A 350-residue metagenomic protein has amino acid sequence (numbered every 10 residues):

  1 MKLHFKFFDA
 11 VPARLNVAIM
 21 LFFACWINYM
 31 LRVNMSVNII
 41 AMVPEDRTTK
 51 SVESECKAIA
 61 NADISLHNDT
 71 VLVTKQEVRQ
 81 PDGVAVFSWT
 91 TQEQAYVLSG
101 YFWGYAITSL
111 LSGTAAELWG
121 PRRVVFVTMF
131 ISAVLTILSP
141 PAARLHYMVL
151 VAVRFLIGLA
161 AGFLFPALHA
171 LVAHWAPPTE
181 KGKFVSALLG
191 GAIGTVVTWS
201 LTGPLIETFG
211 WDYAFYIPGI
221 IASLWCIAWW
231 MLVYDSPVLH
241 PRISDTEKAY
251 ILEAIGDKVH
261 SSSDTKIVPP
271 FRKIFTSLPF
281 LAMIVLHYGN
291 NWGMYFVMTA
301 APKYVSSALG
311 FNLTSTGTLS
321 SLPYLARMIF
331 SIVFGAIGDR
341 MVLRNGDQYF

Functional and structural regions predicted by a protein language model:
M1-I40, P44-S88: Cytosolic juxtamembrane N-terminal segment immediately preceding the first transmembrane helix of multi-pass
K2-P12, T70-W89, P241-V297, L343-F350: Flexible cytoplasmic loops linking transmembrane helices in multi-pass membrane transporters
R14, P141-V153: Helix-loop junctions at membrane interfaces in 12-TM secondary transporters
V33, V97, Y101-L110, G162 (+3 more regions): Residue-level signature of mid-helix packing/kink "hotspots" within the transmembrane helices of 12-pass Major
V33-I40, R272-I332: Extracytoplasmic gate region of multi-pass secondary transporters
F130-R144: C-terminal ends and interior cores of transmembrane alpha-helices in multi-pass membrane transporters/permeases
V151-A192: Cytoplasmic helix-loop-helix junction between adjacent transmembrane helices in 12-TM secondary transporters
T179-K183, I206-F275: Central mid-sequence intracellular linker of multi-pass
